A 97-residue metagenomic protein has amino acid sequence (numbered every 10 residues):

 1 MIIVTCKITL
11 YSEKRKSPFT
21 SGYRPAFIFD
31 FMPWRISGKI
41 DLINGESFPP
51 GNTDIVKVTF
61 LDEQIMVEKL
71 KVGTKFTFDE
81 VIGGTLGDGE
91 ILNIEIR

Functional and structural regions predicted by a protein language model:
M1-R97: C-terminal effector/interaction modules appended to NTPase cores
